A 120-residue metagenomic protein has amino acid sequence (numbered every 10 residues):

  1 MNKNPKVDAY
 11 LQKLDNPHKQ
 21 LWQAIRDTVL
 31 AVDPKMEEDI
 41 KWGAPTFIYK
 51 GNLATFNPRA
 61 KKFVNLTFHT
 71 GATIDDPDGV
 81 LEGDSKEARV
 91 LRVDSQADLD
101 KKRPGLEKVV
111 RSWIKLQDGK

Functional and structural regions predicted by a protein language model:
M1-K120: Charge-dense, helix-prone N-terminal extensions
